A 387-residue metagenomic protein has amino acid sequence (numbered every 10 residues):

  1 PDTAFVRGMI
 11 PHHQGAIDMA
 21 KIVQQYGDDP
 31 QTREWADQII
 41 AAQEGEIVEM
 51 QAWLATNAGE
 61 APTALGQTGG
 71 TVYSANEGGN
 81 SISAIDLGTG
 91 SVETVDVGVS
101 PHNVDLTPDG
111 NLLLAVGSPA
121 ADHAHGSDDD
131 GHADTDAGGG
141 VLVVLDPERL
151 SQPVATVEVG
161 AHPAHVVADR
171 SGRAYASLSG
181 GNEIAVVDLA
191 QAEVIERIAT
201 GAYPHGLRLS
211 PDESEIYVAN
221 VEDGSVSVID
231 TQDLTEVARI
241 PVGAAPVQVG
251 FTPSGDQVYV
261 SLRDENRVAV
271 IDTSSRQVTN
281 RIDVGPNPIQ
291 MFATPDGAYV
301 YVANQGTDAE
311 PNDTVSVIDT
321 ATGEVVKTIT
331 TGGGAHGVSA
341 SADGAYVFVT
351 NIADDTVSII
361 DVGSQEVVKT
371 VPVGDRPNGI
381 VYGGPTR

Functional and structural regions predicted by a protein language model:
P1, A16-E34: Helix-loop segments that flank and shape redox-cofactor active sites
T3-F5, V99-S100: N-terminal post-signal-peptidase region of extra-cytosolic proteins
P11-D18, N80, N182: Generic structural signal for well-ordered, non-membrane alpha-helices
Q24-G27, E34-D37, A41-E44, A52-T56 (+1 more regions): Predominantly soluble domains enriched in secretory-pathway, periplasmic, or organellar proteins
